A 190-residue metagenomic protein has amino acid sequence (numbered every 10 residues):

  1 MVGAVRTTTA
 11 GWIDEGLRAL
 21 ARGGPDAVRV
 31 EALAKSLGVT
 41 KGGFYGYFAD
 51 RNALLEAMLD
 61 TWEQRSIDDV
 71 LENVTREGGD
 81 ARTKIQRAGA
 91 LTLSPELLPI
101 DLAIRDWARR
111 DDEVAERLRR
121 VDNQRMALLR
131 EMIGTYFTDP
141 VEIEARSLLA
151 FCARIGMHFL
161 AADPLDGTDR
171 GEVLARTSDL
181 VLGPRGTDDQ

Functional and structural regions predicted by a protein language model:
M1-T7, R185-Q190: N-terminal intrinsically disordered/low-complexity leader segments
G11, E15-A53, A57: Helix-turn-helix
G11, E15-G23, D69-N73, I104 (+1 more regions): Solvent-exposed, amphipathic alpha-helical segments
F48, R105-R110: Short helix-capping/turn signature of helix-turn-helix
A57, L71-L98, A150: Hydrophobic alpha-helical connector segments
D60-S66: Short, basic, alpha-helical segments at the C-terminal edge of helix-turn-helix-like DNA-binding modules
I67, L98-L102, D112-F137, A145-L148 (+1 more regions): Amphipathic alpha-helical packing segments from all-alpha helical-bundle domains
V141-D163, R170-L180: Hydrophobic alpha-helical segments that form the core of small-molecule binding pockets and/or dimer interfaces
